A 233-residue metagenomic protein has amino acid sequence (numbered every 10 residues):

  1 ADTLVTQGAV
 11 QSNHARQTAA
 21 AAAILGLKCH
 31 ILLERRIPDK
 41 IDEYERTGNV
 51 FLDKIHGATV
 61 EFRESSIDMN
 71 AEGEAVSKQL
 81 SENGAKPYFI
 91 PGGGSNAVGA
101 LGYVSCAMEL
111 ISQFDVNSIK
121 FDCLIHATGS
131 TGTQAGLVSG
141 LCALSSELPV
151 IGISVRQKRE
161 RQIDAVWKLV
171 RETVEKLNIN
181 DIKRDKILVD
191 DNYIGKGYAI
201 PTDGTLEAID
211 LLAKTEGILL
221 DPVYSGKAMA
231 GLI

Functional and structural regions predicted by a protein language model:
A1-I233: PLP-dependent amino-acid enzyme catalytic core
